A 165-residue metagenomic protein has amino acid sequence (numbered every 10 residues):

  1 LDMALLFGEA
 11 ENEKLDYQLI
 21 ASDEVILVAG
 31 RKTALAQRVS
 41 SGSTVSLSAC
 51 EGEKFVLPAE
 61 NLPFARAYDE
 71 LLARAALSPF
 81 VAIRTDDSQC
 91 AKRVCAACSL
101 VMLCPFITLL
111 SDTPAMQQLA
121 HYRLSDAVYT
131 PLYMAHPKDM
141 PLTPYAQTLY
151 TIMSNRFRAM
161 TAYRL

Functional and structural regions predicted by a protein language model:
L1-R31, R38-V39, A96, Q118-Y122: Short beta-strand-centered segments that line the small-molecule binding cleft or hinge of alpha/beta clamshell
G8-A10, V25, G30-S43, K54-F64 (+3 more regions): Short coil/turn segments
Q18, S48, K92-R93: Alpha-helical segments flanking ligand/cofactor-binding loops in enzyme cores
E53-A75, L142-Y150, A159-L165: Secondary-structure junction motif
N61-A120: Hydrophobic hinge/microswitch elements
